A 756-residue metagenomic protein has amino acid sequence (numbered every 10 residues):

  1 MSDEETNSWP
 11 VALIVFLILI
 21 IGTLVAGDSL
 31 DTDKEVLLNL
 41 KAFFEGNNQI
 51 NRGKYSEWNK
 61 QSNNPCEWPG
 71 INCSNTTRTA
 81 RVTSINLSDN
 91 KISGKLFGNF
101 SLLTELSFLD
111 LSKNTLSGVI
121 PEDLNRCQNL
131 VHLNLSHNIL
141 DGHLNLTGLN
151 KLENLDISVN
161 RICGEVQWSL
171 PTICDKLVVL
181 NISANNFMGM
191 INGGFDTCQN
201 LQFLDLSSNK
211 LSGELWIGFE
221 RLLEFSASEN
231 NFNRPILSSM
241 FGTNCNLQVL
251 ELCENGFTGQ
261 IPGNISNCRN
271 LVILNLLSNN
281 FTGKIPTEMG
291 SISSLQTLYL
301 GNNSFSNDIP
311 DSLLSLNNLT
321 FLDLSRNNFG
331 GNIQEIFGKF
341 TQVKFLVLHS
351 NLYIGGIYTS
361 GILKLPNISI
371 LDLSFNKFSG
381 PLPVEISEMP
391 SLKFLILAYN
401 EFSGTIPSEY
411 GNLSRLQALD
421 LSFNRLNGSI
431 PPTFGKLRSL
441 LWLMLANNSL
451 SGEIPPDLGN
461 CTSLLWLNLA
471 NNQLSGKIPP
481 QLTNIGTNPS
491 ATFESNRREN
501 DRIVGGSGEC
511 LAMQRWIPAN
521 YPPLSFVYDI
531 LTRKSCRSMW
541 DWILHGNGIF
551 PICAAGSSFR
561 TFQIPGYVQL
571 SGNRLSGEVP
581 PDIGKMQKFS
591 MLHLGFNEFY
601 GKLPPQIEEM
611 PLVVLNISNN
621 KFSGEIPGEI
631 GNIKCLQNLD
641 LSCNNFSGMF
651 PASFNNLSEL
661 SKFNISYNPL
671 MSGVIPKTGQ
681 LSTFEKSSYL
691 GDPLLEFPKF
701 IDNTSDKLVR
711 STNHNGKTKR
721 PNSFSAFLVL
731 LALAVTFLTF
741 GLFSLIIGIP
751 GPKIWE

Functional and structural regions predicted by a protein language model:
M1-E756: Plant-biased, solvent-exposed loop and capping regions within N-terminal extracellular ligand-binding ectodomains
